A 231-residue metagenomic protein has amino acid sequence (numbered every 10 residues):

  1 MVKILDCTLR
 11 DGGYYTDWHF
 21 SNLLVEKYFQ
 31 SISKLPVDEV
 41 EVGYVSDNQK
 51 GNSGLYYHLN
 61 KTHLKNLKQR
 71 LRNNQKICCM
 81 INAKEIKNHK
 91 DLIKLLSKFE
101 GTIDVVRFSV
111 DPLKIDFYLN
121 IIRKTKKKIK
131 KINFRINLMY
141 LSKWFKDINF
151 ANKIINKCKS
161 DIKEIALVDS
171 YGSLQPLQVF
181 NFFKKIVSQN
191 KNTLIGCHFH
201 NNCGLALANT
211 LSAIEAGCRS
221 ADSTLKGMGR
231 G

Functional and structural regions predicted by a protein language model:
M1-D17, N74, K127, N133-S142 (+1 more regions): N-terminal small/glycine-rich loop or linker at the start of catalytic domains across soluble metabolic enzymes
M1-S53, L59-Q69: Conserved N-terminal beta1-alpha1 strand-loop-helix module at the mouth
M1-V2, P36-D38, R72-I77, G101-D104 (+4 more regions): Short, well-ordered coil/turn segments that N-cap beta-strands
G12, I32, V106, I165 (+1 more regions): Conserved, mostly hydrophobic/aromatic
H19-S21, M139-N149, P176, F199-L205: Active-site glycine- and acidic-residue-rich loops that bind and position anionic ligands or nucleotide-like cofactors
E39, Y44-I154: Active-site beta->alpha loop and helix N-cap motifs at the rims of alpha/beta catalytic domains
E164-G231: Catalytic alpha/beta core domains of metabolic enzymes, predominantly
